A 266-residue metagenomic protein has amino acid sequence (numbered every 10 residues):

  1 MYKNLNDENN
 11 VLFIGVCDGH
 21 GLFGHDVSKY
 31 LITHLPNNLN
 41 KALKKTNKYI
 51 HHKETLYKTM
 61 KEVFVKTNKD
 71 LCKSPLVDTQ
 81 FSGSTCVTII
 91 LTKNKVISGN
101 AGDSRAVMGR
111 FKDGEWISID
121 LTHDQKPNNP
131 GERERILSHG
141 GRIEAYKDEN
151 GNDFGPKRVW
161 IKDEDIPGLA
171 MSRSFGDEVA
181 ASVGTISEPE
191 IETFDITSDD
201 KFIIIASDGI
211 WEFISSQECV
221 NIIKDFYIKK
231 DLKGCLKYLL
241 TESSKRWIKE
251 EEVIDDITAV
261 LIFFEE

Functional and structural regions predicted by a protein language model:
M1-E266: PP2C/PPM-type serine/threonine phosphatase catalytic core, specifically the conserved beta-strand-loop-alpha-helix
